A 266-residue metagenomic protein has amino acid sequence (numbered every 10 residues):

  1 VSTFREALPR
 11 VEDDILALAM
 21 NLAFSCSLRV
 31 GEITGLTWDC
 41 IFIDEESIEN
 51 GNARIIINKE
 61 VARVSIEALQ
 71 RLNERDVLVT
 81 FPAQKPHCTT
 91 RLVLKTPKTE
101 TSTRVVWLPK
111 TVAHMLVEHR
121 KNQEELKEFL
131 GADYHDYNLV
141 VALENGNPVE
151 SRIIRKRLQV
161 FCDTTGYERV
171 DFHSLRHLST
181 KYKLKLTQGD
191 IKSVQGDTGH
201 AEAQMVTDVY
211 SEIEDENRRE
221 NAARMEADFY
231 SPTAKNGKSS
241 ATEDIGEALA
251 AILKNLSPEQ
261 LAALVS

Functional and structural regions predicted by a protein language model:
V1-S2, T80-V93, P97-Y167: Active-site/catalytic core of tyrosine-dependent DNA strand-transfer enzymes
V1-V30, T34-G35, N50-N52, T101-T103 (+1 more regions): Basic, Lys/Arg- and aromatic-enriched nucleic-acid-binding interface segment
N21, S25-E32, R152-T164, S174-E202 (+1 more regions): C-terminal catalytic core of tyrosine-transesterase DNA break-rejoin enzymes
G35, I43, E212: Phosphate-coordinating loops and pocket residues in cytosolic domains that bind phosphorylated ligands
I43-S47, G51-R54, K59-E100, V112 (+2 more regions): C-terminal secondary-structure termini that scaffold catalytic or DNA-interacting sites
R54, T103-W107, T207, A222: Well-ordered beta-strand positions in beta-sheet-rich domains
K59-R63, T198-R224, Y230: Catalytic-site neighborhood detector that most strongly recognizes the C-terminal catalytic loop/helix of tyrosine
